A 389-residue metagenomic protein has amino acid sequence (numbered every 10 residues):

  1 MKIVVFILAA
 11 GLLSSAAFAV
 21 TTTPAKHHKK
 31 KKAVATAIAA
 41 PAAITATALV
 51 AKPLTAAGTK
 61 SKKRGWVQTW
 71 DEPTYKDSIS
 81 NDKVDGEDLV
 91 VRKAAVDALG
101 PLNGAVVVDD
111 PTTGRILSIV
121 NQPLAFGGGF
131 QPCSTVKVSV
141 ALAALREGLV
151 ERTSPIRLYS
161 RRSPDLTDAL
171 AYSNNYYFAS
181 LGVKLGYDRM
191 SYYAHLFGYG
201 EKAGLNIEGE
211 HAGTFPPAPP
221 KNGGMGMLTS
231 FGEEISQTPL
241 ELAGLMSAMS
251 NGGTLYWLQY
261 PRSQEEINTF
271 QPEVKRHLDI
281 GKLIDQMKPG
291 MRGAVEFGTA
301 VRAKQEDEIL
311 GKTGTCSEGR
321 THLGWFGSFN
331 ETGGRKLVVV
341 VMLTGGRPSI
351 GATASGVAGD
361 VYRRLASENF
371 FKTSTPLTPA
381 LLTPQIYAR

Functional and structural regions predicted by a protein language model:
M1-T22: Sec-dependent N-terminal signal peptides
V20-A105, W325, M342, S367 (+1 more regions): Extracytoplasmic/periplasmic proteins that interact with beta-lactams or build/remodel peptidoglycan
S78, D82, A94, N103-S118 (+4 more regions): Beta-lactam-recognizing serine transpeptidase/beta-lactamase-like catalytic domain environment
Q122-F126: A short acidic/small-residue loop/turn micro-motif
C133-L142: Active/ligand-binding-proximal structured segments within catalytic/core domains that scaffold catalytic residues
L242, I350-Y362: Short, charged, low-complexity patches
S250, V295, G359-A366, F370: Short amphipathic alpha-helical signal-transduction/dimerization elements
